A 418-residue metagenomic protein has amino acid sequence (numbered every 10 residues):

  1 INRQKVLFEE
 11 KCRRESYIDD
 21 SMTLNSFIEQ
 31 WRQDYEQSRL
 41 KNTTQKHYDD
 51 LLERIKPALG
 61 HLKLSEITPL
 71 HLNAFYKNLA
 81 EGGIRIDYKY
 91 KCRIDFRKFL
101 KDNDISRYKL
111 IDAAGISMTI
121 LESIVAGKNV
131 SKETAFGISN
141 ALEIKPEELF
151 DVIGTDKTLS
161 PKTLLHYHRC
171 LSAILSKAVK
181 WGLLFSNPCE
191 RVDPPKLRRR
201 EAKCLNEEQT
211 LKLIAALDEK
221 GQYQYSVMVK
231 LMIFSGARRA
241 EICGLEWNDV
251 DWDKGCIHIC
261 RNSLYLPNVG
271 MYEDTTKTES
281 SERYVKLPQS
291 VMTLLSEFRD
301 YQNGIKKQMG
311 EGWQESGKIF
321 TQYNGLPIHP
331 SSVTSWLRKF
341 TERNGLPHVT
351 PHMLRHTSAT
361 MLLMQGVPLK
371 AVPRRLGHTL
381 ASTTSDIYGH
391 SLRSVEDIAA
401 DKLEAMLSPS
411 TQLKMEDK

Functional and structural regions predicted by a protein language model:
I1-A74, R85-D95, E143-E148, D300-E315 (+2 more regions): N-terminal DNA-binding module of tyrosine recombinases/phage integrases
E81, K254, P267, M271-E282 (+5 more regions): C-terminal secondary-structure termini that scaffold catalytic or DNA-interacting sites
R85, R107, D112-I116, K157 (+6 more regions): Short, basic (Lys/Arg/His-rich) helix/loop patches that form interaction surfaces in the mid-to-C-terminal regions
I86-I94, K98, D102-N103, K128 (+10 more regions): Basic, Lys/Arg- and aromatic-enriched nucleic-acid-binding interface segment
K89, A135-E143, E148, V152 (+4 more regions): DNA/chromatin major-groove-contacting recognition/catalytic segments
D112-I116, A126, E143, G244-V250 (+2 more regions): A short, basic/aromatic helix-end/turn motif that makes direct DNA contacts
G115-V130, V152-T155: Recognition helix of helix-turn-helix/homeodomain-like DNA-binding domains that insert into the DNA major groove
G127-N129, K196, R200, N262-Y265 (+2 more regions): Catalytic-site neighborhood detector that most strongly recognizes the C-terminal catalytic loop/helix of tyrosine
